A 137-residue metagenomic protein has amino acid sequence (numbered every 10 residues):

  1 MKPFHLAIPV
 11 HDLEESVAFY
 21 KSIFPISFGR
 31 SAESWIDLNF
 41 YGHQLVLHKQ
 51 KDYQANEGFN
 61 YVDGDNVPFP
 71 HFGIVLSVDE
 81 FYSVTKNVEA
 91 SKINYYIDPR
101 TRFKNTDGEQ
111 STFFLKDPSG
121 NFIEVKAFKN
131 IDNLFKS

Functional and structural regions predicted by a protein language model:
M1-E14, H71-F72, A127-S137: N-terminal beta-strand motif that seeds the catalytic metal site of vicinal oxygen chelate
M1-K2, D65-F69, T106-D107: Short glycine-enriched loop/turn motifs at secondary-structure junctions
P9-Q54: Core segments of cupin and vicinal oxygen chelate
L13, H71-S119: Vicinal oxygen chelate
S27-E33, R100-F103, A127-N130: Conserved catalytic-core motifs of GNAT/GCN5-like acyltransferases
Q54-N60, D98, R102-T106, N133-L134: A short, acidic/glycine-rich surface segment
N60-V75: Helix-adjacent hinge/juxtasegments
